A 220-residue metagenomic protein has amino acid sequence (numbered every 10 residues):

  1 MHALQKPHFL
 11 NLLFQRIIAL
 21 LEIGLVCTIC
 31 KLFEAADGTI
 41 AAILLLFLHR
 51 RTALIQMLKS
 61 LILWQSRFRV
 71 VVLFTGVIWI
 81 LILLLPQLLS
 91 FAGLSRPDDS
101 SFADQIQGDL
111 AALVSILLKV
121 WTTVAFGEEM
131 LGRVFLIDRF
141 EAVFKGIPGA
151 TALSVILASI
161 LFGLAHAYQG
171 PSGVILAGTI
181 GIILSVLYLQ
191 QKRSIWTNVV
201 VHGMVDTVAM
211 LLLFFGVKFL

Functional and structural regions predicted by a protein language model:
M1-V70, I80, L211-L220: N-terminal, membrane-interfacial amphipathic/helix-forming hydrophobic leader that caps and precedes the first
Q5-L13, S60-V72, I106-L110, V114 (+5 more regions): Hydrophobic, aromatic-rich alpha-helical transmembrane segments and their membrane-interface anchor motifs
K6-N11, G24, P86-L89, P97-F102 (+3 more regions): Generic detector of short, locally flexible boundary/turn motifs and exposed helical patches
L12, R16-G24, G38-T39, V71-L83 (+8 more regions): Alpha-helical transmembrane spans of integral membrane proteins, capturing the lipid-embedded, hydrophobic core of TM
C30-L32, A42-L46, I106-G108, G173 (+1 more regions): Short secondary-structure boundary micro-motifs
L48-R51, D99-G108, L164-Y168, R193: Short, exposed beta-strand "edge-strand" segments with a Pro/Gly-rich flavor and a Y/T-containing core
Q56-V124, A142-V143, I147, F219-L220: Juxtamembrane helix-loop-helix connectors linking adjacent transmembrane helices in multi-pass membrane enzymes
A112-L220: Transmembrane helix-loop-helix hairpins at the membrane interface of multi-pass integral membrane proteins
